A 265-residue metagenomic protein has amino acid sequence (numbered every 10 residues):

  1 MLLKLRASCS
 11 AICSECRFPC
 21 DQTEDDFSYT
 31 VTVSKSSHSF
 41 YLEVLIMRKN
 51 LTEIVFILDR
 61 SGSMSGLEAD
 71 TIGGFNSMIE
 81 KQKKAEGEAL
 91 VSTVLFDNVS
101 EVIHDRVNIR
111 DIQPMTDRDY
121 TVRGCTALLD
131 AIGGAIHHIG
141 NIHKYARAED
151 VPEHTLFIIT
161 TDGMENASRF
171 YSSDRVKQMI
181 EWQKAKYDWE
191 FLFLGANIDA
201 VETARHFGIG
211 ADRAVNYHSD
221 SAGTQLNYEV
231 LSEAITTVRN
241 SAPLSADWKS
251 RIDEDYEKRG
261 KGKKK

Functional and structural regions predicted by a protein language model:
L5, C16, S36: Cationic, low-complexity basic patches in intrinsically disordered or flexible, solvent-exposed regions
R6-C9, I46: Generic low-complexity, intrinsically disordered sequence content enriched in small uncharged/hydrophobic residues
C9, C13-C16, C20: Cysteine-centered motifs
E24-K265: Acidic, low-complexity intrinsically disordered regions
